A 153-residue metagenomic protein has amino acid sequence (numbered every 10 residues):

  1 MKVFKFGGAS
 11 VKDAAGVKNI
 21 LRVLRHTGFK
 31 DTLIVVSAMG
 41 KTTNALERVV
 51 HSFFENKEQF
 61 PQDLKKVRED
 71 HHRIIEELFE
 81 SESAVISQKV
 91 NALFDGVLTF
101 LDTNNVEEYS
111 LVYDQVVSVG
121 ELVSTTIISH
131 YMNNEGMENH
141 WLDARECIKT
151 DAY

Functional and structural regions predicted by a protein language model:
M1-Y153: Nucleotide/pyrophosphate-binding catalytic subdomain
